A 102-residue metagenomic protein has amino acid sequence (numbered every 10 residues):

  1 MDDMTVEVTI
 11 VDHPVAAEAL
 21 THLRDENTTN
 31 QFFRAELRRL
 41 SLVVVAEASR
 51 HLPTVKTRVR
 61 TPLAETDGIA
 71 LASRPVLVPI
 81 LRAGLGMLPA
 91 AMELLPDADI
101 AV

Functional and structural regions predicted by a protein language model:
M1-V102: PRPP-associated nucleotide enzymes
